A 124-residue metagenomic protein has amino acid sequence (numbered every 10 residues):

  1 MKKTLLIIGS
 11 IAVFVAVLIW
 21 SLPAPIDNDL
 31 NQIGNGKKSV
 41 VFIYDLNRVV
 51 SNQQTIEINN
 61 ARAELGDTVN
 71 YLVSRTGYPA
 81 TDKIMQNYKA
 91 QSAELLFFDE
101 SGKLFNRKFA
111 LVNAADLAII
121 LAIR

Functional and structural regions predicted by a protein language model:
K2-S21: Hydrophobic membrane-insertion alpha-helices, especially the h-region of bacterial N-terminal signal peptides
N28-D29, P79-I84: Short acidic active-site motifs
N28-L65: Local sequence-structure signature of Cys/Sec-based thiol-disulfide redox active-site neighborhoods
I43, D67-A80: Thiol-based oxidoreductase modules, predominantly thioredoxin-like and allied folds used for disulfide exchange
L46-V49, G77-A80, Q91, G102-L104: Solvent-exposed loop/turn segments at secondary-structure junctions within structured extracellular/periplasmic domains
T55-R62, N70, D82, A114 (+1 more regions): Extracytoplasmic/secreted envelope proteins and their assembly/folding machinery, especially bacterial periplasmic
N87-F97: Structural micro-motif
F97-R124: Non-catalytic, surface beta->alpha helical segment in thiol-disulfide oxidoreductase systems
